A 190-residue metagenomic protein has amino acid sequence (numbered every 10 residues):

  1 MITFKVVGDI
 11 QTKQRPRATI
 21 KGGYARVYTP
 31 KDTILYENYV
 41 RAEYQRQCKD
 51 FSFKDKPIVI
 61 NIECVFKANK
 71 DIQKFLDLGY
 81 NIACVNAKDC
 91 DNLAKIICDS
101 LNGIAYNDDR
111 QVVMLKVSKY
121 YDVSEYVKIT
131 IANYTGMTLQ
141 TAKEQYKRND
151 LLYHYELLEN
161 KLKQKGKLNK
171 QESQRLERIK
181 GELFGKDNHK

Functional and structural regions predicted by a protein language model:
M1-K190: Acidic, proline/glycine-enriched N-terminal capping motif
